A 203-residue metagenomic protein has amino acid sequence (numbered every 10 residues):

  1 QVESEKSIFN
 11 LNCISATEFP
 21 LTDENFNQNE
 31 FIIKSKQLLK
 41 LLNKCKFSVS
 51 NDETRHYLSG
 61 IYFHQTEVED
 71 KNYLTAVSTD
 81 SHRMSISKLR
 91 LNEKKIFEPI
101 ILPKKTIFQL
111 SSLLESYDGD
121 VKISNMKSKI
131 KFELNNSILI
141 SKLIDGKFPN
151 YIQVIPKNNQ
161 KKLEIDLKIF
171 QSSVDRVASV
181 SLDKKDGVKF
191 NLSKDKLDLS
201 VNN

Functional and structural regions predicted by a protein language model:
Q1-N203: Structural preference for solvent-exposed beta-strand-turn elements and adjacent flexible terminal/loop segments within
